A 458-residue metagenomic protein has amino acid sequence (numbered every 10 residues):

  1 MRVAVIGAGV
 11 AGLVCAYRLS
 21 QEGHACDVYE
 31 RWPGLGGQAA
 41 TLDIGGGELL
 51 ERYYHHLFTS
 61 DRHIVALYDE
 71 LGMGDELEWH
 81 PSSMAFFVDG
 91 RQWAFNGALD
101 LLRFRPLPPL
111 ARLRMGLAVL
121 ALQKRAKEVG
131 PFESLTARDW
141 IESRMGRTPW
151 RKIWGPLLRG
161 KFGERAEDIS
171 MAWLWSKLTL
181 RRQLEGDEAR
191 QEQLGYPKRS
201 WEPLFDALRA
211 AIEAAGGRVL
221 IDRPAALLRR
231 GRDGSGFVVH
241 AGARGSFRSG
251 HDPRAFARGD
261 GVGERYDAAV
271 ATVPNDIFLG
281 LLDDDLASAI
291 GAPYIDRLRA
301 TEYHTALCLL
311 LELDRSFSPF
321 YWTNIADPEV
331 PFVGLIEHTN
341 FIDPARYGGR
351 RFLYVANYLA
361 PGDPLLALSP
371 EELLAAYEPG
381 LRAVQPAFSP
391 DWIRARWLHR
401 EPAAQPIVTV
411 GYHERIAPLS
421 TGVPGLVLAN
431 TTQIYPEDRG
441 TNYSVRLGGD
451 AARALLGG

Functional and structural regions predicted by a protein language model:
R2-V28: N-terminal Rossmann-like FAD-binding beta1-loop-alpha1 element of flavoenzymes
S20-G45: Glycine-rich FAD pyrophosphate-binding loop
E22, A226-R248, G261-L353, N357-A367 (+3 more regions): Mid-domain catalytic core of redox enzymes that form a hydrophobic substrate pocket/lid adjacent to a catalytic redox
G46-P131: Dinucleotide-binding Rossmann-like beta1-alpha1 core, especially the glycine-rich loop that anchors the ADP
L107, A118-R229, S235, R265: Active-site/ligand-binding neighborhood in enzyme catalytic cores
F162-A166, L374-T421, V427: Flavin (FAD/FMN) cofactor-binding core of flavoprotein oxidoreductases
L353-Y354, L419-E437, Y443, L447: Short FAD-binding loop at a beta-strand-to-alpha-helix junction that anchors the flavin cofactor in diverse
V445-G458: Internal hydrophobic alpha-helix adjacent to the cofactor/substrate pocket in enzyme cavities
